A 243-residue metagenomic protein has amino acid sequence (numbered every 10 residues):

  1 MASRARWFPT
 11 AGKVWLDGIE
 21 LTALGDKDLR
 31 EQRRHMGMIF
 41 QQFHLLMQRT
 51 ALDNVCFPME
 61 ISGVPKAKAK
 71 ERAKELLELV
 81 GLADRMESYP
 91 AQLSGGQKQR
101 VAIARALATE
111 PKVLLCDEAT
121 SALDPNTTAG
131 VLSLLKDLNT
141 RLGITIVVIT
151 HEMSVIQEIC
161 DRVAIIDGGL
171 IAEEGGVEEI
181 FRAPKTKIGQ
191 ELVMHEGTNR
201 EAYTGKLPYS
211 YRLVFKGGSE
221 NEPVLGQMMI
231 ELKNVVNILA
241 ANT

Functional and structural regions predicted by a protein language model:
M1-N139: ABC family nucleotide-binding domain
Q41, H151-E152: Conserved H-loop
G143-I149: Conserved H-loop
I156-E158: A short, surface-exposed alpha-helical micro-motif characterized by mixed small hydrophobic and charged/polar residues
E174-G175, A183: ABC ATPase "signature
F181-R212, L232: C-terminal boundary and immediately downstream tail of ABC-type ATPase nucleotide-binding domains
L207-T243: Non-catalytic connector elements of ABC transporters
